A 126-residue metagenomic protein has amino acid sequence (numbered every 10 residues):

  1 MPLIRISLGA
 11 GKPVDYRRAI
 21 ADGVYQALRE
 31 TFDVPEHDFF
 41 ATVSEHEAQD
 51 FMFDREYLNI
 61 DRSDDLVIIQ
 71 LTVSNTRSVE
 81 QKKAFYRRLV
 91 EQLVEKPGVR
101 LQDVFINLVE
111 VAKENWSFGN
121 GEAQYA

Functional and structural regions predicted by a protein language model:
M1-A126: Interaction-mediating elements
